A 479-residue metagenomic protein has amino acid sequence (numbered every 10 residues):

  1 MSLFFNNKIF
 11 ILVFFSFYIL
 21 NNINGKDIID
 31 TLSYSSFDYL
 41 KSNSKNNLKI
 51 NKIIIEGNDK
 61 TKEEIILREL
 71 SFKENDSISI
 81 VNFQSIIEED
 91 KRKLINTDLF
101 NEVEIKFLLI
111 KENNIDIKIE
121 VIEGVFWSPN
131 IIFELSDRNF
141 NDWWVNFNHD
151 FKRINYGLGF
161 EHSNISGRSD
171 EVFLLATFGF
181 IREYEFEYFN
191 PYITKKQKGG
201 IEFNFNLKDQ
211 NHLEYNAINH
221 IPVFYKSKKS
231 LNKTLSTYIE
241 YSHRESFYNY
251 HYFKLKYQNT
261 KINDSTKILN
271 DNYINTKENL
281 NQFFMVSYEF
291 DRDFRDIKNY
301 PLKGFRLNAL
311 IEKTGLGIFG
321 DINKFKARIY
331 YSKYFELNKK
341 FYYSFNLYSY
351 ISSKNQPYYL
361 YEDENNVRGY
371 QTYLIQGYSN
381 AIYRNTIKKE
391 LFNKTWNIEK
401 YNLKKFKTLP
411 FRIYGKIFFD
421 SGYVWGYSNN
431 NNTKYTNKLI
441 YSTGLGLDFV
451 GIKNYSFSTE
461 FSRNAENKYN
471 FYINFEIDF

Functional and structural regions predicted by a protein language model:
M1-I28: Bacterial Sec-dependent N-terminal signal peptides
K26-N141, G159, F173-Y192, N272 (+4 more regions): Periplasmic polypeptide-binding modules associated with outer-membrane biogenesis and secretion
E120-S287, R292-R295, Y361-N365, Y373-A381 (+2 more regions): Gram-negative/organellar outer-membrane beta-barrel architecture
N206-Q210, Q258-T260, L310-L316, Y350-K354 (+1 more regions): Short glycine-rich beta-strand segments
F283-T408: C-terminal outer-membrane beta-barrel translocator/porin domains of Gram-negative envelope proteins and their
Y331, N385, D420, L447 (+1 more regions): Hydrophobic, well-ordered secondary-structure elements that form the walls of internal hydrophobic environments
K340, K388-W396, K400-N402, F406-T443: Outer-membrane beta-barrel transmembrane domain signature
Y370-Q376, N429-T436, S462-R463: Short, contiguous acidic/charged loop-to-helix segments that flank catalytic cores in large enzymes
